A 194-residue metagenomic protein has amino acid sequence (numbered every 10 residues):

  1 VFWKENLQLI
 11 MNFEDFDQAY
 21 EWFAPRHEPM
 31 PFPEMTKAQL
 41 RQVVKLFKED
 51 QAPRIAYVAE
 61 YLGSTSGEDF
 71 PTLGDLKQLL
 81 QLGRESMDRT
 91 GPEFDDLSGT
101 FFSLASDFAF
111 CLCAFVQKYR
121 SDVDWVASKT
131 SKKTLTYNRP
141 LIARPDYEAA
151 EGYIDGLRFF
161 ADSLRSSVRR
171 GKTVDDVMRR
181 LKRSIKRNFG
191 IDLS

Functional and structural regions predicted by a protein language model:
V1-S98, R187-S194: The feature captures two recurrent sequence modes
K4, K132-S194: A recognition module on extended beta-rich or small alphabeta surfaces enriched in W/G with H and D/E
L9, Y20-W22, S106-D107, C113-A114 (+3 more regions): Residue-level signal for functionally critical sites in structured catalytic/ligand-binding pockets
F47, Y61-L62, L79, W125 (+2 more regions): Generic hydrophobic, helix-prone segments enriched in Leu/Val/Ile
Y57, S86-E93, S121, V126 (+5 more regions): Generic marker of "main functional regions" within proteins
R89-N138: Aromatic- and glycine-enriched beta-alpha-beta binding-site module
